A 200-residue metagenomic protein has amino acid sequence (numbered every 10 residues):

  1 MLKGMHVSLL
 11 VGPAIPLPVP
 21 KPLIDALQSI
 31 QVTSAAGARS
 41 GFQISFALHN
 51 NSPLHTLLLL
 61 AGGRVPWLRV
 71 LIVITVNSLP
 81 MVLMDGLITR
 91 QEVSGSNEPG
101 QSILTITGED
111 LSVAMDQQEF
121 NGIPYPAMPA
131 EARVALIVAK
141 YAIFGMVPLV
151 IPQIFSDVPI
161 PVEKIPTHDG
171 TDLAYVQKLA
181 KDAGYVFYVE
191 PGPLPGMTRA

Functional and structural regions predicted by a protein language model:
M1-Q118: Assembly/oligomerization scaffold segments
A14-K21, K140-V150, L194-R199: Intrinsically disordered, low-complexity coil segments
G41, D116, V134-P166: N-terminal export/assembly leaders
L57, F120-N121, K164-P166: Short, solvent-exposed loop/turn segments at secondary-structure boundaries
T75, L79, A127-V147, H168-A183: Polar, S/T/G-rich
G86-L87, E92-V93, N97, Q117-N121 (+6 more regions): Ser/Thr/Pro/Gly-biased, low-complexity, turn-/loop-rich segments that often occur immediately after N-terminal
Q91-S94, E109-M115, L136, K140-F144 (+2 more regions): Mid-sequence acidic-hydrophobic segments that form the walls of catalytic/ligand-binding cavities or oligomerization
Q101-I106, D110, V150-A200: Short beta-strand-centered interaction patches in the first periplasmic/extracellular domains of large envelope
